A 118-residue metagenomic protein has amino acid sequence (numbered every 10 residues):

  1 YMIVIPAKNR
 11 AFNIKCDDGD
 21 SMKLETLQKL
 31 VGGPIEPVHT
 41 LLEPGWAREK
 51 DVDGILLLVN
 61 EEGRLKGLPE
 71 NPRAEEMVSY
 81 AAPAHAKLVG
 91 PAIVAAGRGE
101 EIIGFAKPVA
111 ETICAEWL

Functional and structural regions predicted by a protein language model:
Y1-L118: Short beta-rich binding modules
